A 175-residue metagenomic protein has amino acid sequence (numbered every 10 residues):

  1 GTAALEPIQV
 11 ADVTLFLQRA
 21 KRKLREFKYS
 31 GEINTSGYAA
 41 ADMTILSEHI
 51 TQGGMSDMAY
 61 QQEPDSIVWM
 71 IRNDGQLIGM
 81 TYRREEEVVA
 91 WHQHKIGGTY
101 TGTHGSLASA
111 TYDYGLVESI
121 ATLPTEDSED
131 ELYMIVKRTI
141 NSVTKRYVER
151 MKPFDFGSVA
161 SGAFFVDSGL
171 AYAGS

Functional and structural regions predicted by a protein language model:
G1-V13, Q18-S175: Beta-sheet repeat architectures centered on beta-propellers
